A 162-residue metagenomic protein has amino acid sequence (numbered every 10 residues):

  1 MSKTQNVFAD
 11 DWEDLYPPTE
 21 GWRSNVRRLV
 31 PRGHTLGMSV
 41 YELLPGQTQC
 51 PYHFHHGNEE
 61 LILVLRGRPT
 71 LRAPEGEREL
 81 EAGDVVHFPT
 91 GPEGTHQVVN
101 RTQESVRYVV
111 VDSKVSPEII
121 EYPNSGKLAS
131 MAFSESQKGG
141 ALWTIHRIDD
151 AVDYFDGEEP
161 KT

Functional and structural regions predicted by a protein language model:
M1-T35, E121-T162: A short, N-terminal "cap"/entry segment at the start of jelly-roll beta-barrel domains of the cupin/DSBH fold
S24, S39-H55, P89, E93: Conserved short histidine dyad/triad with adjacent acidic residue
L29-L36, Q47-E60, G76: A short beta-loop-beta micro-motif enriched in histidine and acidic residues
V40-L44, H55-L71, V111-V115: Short, conserved beta-strand element in jelly-roll/cupin
Q49, E59, R66-R68, E75 (+2 more regions): A generic structural motif
P74-G91: Short acidic-glycine-tyrosine-enriched beta hairpin
T90-E118: Ligand-binding loop in jelly-roll beta-barrel domains
